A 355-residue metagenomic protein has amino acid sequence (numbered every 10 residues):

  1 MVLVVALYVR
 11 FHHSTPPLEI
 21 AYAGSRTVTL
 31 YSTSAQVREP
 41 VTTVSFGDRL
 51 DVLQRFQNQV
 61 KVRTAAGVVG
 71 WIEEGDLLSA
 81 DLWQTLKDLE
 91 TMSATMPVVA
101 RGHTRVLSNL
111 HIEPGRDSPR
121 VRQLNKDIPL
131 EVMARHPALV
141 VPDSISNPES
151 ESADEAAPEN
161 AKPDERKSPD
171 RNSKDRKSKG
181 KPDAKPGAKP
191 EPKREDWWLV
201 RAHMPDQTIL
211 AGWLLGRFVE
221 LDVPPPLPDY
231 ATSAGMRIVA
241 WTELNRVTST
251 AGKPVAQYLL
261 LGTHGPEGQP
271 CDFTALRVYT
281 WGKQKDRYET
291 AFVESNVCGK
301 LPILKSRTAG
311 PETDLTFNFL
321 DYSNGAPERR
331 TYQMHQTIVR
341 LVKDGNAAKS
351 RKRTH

Functional and structural regions predicted by a protein language model:
M1-V4: Core hydrophobic alpha-helical transmembrane segments of single-pass membrane proteins
L7-S25, D51, R63-G102, S144-A251 (+2 more regions): Boundary regions of SH3-family modules and the immediately adjacent low-complexity/disordered segments in eukaryotic
T29-T33, V99-E113, M133-A134, Y279: Core beta-strand residues in small-molecule sensory/regulatory alpha/beta domains
S32-R55, I112-A134: SH3/SH3-like (including bacterial SH3b) beta-barrel domains that bind proline-rich motifs or cell-wall ligands
R55-N58, R135-V140, P192-R194: Short, conserved beta-turn/loop elements at beta-strand boundaries and strand-helix junctions
S108-L110, S118, M133, P192 (+2 more regions): Extended non-catalytic domains of envelope/secretory-pathway proteins
P129-V132, N160, K189, C271 (+1 more regions): Acidic, small-residue rich beta-repeat scaffolds with periodic aromatic anchors
S249-P266, L304, G310-L320: Acidic/hydrophobic-patterned starts of short beta strands in beta-sheet-rich repeat architectures
